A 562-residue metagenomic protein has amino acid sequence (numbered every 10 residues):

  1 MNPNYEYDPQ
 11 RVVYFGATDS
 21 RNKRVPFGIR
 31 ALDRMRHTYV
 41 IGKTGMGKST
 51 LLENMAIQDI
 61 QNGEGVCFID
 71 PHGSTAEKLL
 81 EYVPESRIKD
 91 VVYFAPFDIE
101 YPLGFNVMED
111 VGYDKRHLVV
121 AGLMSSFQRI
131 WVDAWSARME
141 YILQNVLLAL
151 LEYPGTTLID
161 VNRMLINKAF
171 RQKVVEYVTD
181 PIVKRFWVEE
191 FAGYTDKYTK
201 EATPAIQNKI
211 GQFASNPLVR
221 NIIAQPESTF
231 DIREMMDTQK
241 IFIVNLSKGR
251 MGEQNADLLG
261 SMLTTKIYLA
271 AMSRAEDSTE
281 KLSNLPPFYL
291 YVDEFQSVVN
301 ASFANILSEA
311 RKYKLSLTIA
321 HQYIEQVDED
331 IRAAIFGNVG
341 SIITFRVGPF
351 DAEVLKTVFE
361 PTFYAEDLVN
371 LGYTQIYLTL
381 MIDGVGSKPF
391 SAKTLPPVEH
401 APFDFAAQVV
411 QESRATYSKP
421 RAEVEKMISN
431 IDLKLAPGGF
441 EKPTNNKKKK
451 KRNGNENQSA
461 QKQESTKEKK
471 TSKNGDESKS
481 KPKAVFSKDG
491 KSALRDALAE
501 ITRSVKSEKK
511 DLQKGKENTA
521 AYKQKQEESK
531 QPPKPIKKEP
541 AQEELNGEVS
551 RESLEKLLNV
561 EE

Functional and structural regions predicted by a protein language model:
M1, G16, N162, K173-V178 (+3 more regions): Conserved P-loop NTPase motor module
Y5-R24, A31-M46, L51-K312, L368 (+1 more regions): P-loop NTPase motor domains
G28, E234, T394-P396: Short beta-strand elements
V83, V111-H117, I306-P389: Conserved ATP-driven motor cores of ASCE-family P-loop NTPases powering translocation/secretion/packaging/pilus
D98-E100, I324, P349, E399: Residue-level detector of flexible, active-site-proximal loop/helix-junction positions within diverse enzyme catalytic
E253-A256, A271-E280, N300-F303, L315 (+5 more regions): Extended hydrophobic-aromatic, low-complexity segments
L259-I267, L355, F359, P396 (+1 more regions): Short amphipathic C-terminal alpha-helix that caps PH/PH-like domains
G438-E562: Intrinsically disordered, low-complexity RNA-associated tracts
